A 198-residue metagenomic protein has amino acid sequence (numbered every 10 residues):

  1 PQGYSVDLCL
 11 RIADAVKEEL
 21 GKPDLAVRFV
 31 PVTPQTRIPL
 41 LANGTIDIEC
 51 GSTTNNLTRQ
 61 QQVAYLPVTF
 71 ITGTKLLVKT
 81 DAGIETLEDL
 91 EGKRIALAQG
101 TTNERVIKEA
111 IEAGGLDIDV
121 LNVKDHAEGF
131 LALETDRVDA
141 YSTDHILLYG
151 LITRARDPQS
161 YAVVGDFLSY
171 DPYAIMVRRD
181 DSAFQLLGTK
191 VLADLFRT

Functional and structural regions predicted by a protein language model:
P1-E49: Extracytoplasmic small-molecule ligand-binding "clamshell" domains of the periplasmic binding protein/Venus flytrap
G3-V16, D81, E88, K93-R94 (+3 more regions): Extended ligand-binding regions for polar small-molecule ligands
L10-L25, N103-K124, I152-D157: Ligand-binding cleft/hinge of the Venus flytrap
K22-P39, A82, V120-A132, D171: Short helix-initiation/N-cap motifs at beta->coil->alpha
P23-L25, V30, Q61, T72-T74 (+4 more regions): Envelope-exposed proteins and targeting segments
Q35-T36, C50-Q62, V106-A113, E134-S169: A ligand-binding cleft/hinge motif common to bilobed small-molecule-binding domains
R37-S52, R59-G73: Short beta-strand-centered segments that line the small-molecule binding cleft or hinge of alpha/beta clamshell
F70-D81, A127, H145-I146, I152-A193: Periplasmic-binding protein-like
